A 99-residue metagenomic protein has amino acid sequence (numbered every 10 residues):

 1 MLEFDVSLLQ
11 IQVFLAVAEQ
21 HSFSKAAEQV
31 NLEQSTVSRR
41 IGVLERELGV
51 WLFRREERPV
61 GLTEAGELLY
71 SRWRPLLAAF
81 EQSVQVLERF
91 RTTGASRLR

Functional and structural regions predicted by a protein language model:
Q10-V17, L69: Short alpha-helical "packing" element that flanks the helix-turn-helix/winged-helix DNA-binding module
A16-E33: Short helix-boundary/capping micro-motifs
Q20, Q29, V43-W51: Residue cluster at the C-terminal edge of the helix-turn-helix DNA-binding motif
S22-F23, I41, R55: Helix-turn-helix DNA-binding elements, focusing on the entry/boundary residues of the two helices that contact DNA
E33, R39-V43: Residues within the DNA-recognition helix of helix-turn-helix
E45-E64: A short LG(V/I)-centered, amphipathic sequence patch enriched for acidic residue(s) preceding the LG motif
E88-R99: Interdomain hinge and pocket-entrance segments immediately C-terminal to HTH DNA-binding domains
